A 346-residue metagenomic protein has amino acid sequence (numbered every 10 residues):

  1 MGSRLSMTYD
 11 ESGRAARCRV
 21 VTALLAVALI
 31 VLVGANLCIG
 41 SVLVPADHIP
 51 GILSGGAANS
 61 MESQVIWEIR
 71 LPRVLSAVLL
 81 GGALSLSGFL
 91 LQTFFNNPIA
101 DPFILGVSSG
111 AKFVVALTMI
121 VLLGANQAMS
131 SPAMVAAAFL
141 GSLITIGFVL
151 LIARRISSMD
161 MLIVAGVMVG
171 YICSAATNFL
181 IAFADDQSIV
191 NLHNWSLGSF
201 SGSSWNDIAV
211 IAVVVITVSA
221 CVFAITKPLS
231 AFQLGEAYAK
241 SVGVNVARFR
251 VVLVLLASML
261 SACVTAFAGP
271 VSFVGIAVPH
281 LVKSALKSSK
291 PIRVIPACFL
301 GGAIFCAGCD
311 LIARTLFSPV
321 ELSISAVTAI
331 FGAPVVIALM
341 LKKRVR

Functional and structural regions predicted by a protein language model:
G2-R346: Alpha-helical transmembrane segments in inner-membrane proteins
